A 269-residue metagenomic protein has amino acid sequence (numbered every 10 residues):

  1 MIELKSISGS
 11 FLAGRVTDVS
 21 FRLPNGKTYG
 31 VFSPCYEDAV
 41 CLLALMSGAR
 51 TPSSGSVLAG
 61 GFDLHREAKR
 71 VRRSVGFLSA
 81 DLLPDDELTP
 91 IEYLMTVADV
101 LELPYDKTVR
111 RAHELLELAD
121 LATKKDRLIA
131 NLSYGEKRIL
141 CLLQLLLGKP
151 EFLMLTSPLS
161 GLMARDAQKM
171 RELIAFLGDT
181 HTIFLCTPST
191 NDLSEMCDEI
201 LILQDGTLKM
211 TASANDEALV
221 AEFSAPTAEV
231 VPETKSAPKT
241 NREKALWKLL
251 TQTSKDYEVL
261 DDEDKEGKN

Functional and structural regions predicted by a protein language model:
S47: Helix-to-loop junction immediately C-terminal to a conserved catalytic motif
G55-D63, R70-V71: Conserved ABC transporter NBD signature motif
D81, D86-L101: Q-loop/switch helix immediately C-terminal to the Walker
E87, L128-L132: Conserved ABC ATPase signature
M95, D99, K107-K124: Conserved ABC ATPase "signature" region
C141-L142: Hydrophobic anchor residue at the start of the ABC signature
A167-D179: Helical segment within the ABC ATPase nucleotide-binding domain
